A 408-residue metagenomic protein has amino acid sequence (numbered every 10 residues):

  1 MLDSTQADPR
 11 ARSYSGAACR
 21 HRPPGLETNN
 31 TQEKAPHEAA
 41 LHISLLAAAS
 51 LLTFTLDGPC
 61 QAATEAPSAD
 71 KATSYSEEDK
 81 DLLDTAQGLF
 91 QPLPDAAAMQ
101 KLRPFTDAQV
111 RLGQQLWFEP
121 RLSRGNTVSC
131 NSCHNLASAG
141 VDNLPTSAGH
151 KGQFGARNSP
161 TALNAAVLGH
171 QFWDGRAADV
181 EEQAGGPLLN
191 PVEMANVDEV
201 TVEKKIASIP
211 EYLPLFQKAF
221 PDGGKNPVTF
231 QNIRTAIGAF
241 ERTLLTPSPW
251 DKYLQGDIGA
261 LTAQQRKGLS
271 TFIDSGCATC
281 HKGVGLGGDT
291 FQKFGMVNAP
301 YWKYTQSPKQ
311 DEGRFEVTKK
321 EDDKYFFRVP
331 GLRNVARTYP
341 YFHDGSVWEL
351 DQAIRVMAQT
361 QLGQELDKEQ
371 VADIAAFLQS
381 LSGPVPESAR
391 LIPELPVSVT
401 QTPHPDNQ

Functional and structural regions predicted by a protein language model:
L2-S4, P9-R10, S15, C19-H21 (+4 more regions): N-terminal export/targeting leaders of redox proteins
R10, Q32, S44, K80 (+3 more regions): Alpha-helical interaction segments
K34-H37, G268: Glycine-centered recognition micro-motifs in short, flexible terminal segments and loops
P67-G186, W250-V356, L362-Q364, A389-Q408: Short glycine/threonine-rich turn/loop motifs
L112, E199-S248, A336, S346-Q408: C-terminal capping alpha-helices of c-type cytochrome domains
V180-V197, Y212: Conserved nucleotide-diphosphate donor binding/catalytic pocket of glycan-assembly enzymes
